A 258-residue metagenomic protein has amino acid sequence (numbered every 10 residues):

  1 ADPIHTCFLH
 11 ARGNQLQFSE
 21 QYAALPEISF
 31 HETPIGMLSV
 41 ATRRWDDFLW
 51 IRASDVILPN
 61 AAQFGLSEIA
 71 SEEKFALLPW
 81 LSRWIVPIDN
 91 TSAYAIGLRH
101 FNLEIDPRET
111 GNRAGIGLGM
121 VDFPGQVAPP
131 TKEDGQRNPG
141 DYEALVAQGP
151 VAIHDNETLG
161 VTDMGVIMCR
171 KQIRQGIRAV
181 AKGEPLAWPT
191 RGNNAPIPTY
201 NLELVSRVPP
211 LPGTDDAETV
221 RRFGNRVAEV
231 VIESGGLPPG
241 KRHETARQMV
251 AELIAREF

Functional and structural regions predicted by a protein language model:
A1-F258: C-terminal catalytic domain of Rieske-type non-heme iron oxygenases
